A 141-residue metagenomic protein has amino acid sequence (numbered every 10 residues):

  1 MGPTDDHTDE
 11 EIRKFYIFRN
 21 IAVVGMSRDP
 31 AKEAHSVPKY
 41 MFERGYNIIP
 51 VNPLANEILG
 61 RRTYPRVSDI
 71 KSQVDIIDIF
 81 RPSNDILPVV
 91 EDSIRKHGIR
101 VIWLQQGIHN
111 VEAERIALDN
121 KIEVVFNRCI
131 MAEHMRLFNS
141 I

Functional and structural regions predicted by a protein language model:
M1-I17: Short N-terminal or domain-adjacent regulatory/targeting segments
G2-H7, E57-S72, I76-P88: Glycine-rich, highly charged phosphate/nucleotide-binding loops
A22-V24: Conserved beta-strand elements of the Class I
S27-K32, P38-L59: NAD(P)-binding Rossmann-fold cofactor-contacting core
I58-R61, D75, E112-R115, E133-N139: Short, charged, surface-exposed secondary-structure boundary motifs
S93-A117: ADP-ribose/adenylate-binding Rossmann-like module
K121-I141: Active-site capping/gating segments
